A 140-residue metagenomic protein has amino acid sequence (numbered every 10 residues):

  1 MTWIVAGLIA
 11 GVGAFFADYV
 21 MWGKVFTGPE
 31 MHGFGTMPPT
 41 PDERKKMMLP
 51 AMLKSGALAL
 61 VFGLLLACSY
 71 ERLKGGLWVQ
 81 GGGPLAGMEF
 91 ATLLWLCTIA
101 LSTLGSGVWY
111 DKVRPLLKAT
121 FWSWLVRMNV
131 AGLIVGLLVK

Functional and structural regions predicted by a protein language model:
M1-K140: Juxtamembrane/disordered regions of integral membrane proteins
